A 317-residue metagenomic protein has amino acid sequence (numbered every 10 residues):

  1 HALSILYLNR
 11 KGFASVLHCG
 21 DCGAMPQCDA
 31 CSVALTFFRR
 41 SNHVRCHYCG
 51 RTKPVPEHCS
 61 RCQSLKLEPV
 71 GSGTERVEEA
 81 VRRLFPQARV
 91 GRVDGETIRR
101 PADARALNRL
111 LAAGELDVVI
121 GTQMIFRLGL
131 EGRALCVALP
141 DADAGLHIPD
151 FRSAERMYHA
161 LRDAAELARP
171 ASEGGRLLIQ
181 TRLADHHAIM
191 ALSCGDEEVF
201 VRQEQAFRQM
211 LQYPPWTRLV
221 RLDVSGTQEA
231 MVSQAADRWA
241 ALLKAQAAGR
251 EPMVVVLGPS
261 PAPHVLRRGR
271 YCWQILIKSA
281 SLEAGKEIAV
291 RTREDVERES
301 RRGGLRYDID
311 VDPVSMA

Functional and structural regions predicted by a protein language model:
H1-S233, A245, P263, W273-I275 (+2 more regions): Inter-lobe coupling/hinge segments of SF2-like helicase ATPases
R82-L84, A248-G249, E297-S300: Short, conserved catalytic or adaptor-binding loops enriched in Gly and charged residues
E197-E198, M231-L257: Short amphipathic alpha-helix segments
A235-L243, K286-V296: Short amphipathic alpha-helices in soluble, non-transmembrane regions that often serve as interface/regulatory elements
A247-A262, G303-V311: Short beta-strand elements
R250-M253, L266-Y271, V296: Nucleotide-binding motor/catalytic cores of P-loop/tubulin-like NTPases across gene-expression machines
L257-A262, R267-K278: Solvent-exposed, membrane-proximal periplasmic/extracellular interface segments of envelope transport and secretion
V290, E294-A317: Generic C-terminus detector
